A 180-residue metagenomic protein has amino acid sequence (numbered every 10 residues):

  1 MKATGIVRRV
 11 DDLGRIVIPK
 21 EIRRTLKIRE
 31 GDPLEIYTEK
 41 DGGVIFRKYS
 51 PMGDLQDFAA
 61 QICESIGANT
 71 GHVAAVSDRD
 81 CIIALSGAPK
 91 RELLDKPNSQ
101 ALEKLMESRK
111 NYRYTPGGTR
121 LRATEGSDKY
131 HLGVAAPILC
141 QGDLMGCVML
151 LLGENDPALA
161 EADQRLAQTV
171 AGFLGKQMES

Functional and structural regions predicted by a protein language model:
M1, I28, S65-A68, G126-Y130: Short loop/turn motifs at secondary-structure junctions and domain boundaries
V7-L85: Intrinsically disordered, low-complexity terminal regulatory regions
Q56-S65, N98, L102-E103, M149-S180: Juxtadomain coupling helices with adjacent low-complexity linkers
C63-E125: Structured interaction and signal-relay segments at domain junctions
L85, G146-C147: Short glycine-/small-residue motifs
L132-L139: A short, aliphatic-rich beta-strand micro-motif
